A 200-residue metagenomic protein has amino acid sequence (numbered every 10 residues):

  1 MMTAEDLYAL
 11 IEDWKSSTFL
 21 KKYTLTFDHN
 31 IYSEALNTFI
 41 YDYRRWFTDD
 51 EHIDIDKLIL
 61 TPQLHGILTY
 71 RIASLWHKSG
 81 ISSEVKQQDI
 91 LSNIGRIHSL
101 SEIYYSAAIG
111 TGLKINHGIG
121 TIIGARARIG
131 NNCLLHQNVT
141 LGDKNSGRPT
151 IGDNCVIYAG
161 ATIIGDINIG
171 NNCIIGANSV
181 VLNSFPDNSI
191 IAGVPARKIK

Functional and structural regions predicted by a protein language model:
M1-I97: Terminal amphipathic alpha-helical/low-complexity segments used for targeting or macromolecular assembly
R96-I199: Structural signal for interior beta-strand "rungs" in well-ordered beta-sheet cores of soluble enzyme domains
